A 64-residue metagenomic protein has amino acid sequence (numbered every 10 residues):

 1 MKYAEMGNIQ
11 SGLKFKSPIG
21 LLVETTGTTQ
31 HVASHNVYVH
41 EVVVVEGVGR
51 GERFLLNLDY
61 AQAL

Functional and structural regions predicted by a protein language model:
M1-F15: Mixed-charge, Lys/Arg-rich low-complexity intrinsically disordered regions
N8-S11, S34-V39: A short, compositionally biased
P18-G20, G47: Short, surface-exposed secondary-structure boundary micro-motifs
G20-V32: Short beta-strand-centered aromatic/proline hotspots
V32-V37, V48-R50: Short, solvent-exposed loop/turn segments that connect beta-strands within catalytic domains and beta-strand-rich
V42-V44: SH3/SH3-like beta-barrel fold
V48-L64: Intrinsically disordered, low-complexity, charged/polar segments
